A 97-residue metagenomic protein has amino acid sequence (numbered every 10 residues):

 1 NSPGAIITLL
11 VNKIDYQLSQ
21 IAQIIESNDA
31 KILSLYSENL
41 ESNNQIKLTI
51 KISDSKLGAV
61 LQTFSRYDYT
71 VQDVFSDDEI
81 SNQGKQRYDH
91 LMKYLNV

Functional and structural regions predicted by a protein language model:
N1-V97: A conserved regulatory-domain signal marking ACT and ACT-like small-molecule sensing domains and adjacent regulatory
